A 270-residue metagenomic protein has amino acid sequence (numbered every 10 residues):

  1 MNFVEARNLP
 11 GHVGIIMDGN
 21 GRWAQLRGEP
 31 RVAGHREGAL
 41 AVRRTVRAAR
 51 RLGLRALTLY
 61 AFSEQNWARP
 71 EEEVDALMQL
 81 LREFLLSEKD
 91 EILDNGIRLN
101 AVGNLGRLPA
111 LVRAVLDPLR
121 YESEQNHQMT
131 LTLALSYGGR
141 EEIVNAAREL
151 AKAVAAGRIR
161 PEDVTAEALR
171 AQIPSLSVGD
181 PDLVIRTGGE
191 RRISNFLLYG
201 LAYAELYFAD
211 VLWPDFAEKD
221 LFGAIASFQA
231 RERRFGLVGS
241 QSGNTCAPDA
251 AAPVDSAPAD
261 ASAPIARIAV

Functional and structural regions predicted by a protein language model:
M1-V270: Flexible, compositionally biased loop and terminal segments
